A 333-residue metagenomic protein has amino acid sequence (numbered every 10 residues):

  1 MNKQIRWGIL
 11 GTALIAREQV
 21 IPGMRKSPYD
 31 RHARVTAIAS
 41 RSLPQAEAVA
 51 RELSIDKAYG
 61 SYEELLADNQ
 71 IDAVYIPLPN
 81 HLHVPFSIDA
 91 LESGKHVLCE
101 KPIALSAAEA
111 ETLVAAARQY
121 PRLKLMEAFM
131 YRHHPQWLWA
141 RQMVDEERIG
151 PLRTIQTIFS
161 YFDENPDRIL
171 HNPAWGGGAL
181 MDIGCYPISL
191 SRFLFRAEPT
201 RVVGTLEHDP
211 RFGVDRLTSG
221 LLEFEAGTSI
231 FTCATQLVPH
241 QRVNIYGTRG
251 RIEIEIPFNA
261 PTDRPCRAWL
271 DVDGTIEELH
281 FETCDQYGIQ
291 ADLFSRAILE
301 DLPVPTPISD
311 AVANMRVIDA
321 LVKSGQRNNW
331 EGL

Functional and structural regions predicted by a protein language model:
M1-L53: N-terminal Rossmann-like dinucleotide-binding module
M1-Q4, A73-Y75, L279, R296-L333: C-terminal helix-rich "cap/oligomerization" subdomain common to oxidoreductases
A16, Y59, C99, L125-E127 (+1 more regions): Hydrophobic residues in well-ordered beta-strands that form the structural core
H32-A37, I55, D72-V74, G177-G178: Short active-site oxyanion
L53-A116: Beta-loop-alpha module in the N-terminal Rossmann-like domain of NAD(P)-dependent dehydrogenases, especially those
L123, Y131-R211, N328: Predominantly a Rossmann-like dinucleotide-binding segment in NAD(P)-dependent oxidoreductases
S189-P261, F281, A291-L302: Contiguous beta-strand/loop segments that form the cofactor/metal-binding neighborhood of enzyme cores
V243, T262-D273: Short polybasic amphipathic segments
